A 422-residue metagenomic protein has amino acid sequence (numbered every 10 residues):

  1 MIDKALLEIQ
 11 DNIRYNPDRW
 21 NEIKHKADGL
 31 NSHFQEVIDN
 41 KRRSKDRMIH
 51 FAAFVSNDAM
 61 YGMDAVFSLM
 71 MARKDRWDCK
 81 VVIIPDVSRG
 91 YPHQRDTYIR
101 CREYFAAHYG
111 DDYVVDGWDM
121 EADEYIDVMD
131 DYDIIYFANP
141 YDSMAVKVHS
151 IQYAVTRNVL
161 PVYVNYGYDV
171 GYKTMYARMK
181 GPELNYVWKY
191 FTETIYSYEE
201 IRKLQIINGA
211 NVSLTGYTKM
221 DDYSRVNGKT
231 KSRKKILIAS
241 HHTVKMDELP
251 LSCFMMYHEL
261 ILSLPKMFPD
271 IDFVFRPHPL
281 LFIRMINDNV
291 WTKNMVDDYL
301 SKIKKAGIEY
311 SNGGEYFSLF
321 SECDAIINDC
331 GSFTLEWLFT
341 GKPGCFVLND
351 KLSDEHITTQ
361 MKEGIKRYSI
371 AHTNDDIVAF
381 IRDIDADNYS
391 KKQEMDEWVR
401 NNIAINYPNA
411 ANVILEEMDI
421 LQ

Functional and structural regions predicted by a protein language model:
M1-D3, N374-Q422: C-terminal amphipathic helix plus adjacent low-complexity, charged tail appended to glycosyltransferase catalytic
M1-S56, A72, Q422: Non-catalytic N-terminal targeting/anchoring module and adjacent flexible stem/linker that precedes the structured
R19-D39, N165, T174, R178-M256: A nucleotide-sugar donor-handling region in carbohydrate enzymes
A52-D222: Active-site and donor-binding regions of nucleotide-sugar-utilizing enzymes
G62-M63, A72, T218-D297, I403-N412: Conserved catalytic-core segment of nucleotide-activated headgroup transferases in glycan assembly
V82-D86, H93-F105, P265-N312: Catalytic donor nucleotide-activated moiety binding site of glycosyltransferases and closely related
V162, N312-H356: A donor-sugar binding/catalytic signature common to diverse glycosyltransferases and related nucleotide-sugar
N294, K342-D387: Nucleotide-sugar donor-binding patch of glycosyltransferase catalytic domains
